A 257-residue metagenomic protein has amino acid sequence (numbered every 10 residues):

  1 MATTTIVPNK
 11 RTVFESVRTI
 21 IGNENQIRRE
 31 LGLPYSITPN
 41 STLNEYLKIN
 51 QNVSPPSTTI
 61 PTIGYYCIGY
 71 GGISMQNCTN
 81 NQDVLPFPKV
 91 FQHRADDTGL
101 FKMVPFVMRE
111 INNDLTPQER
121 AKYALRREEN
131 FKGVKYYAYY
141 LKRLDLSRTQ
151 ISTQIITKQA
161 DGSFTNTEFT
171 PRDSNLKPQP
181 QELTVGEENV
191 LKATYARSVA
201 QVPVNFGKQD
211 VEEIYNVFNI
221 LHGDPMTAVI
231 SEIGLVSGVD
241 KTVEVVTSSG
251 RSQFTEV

Functional and structural regions predicted by a protein language model:
M1-V257: Long, position-biased, composition-driven segments near the start of the mature protein
